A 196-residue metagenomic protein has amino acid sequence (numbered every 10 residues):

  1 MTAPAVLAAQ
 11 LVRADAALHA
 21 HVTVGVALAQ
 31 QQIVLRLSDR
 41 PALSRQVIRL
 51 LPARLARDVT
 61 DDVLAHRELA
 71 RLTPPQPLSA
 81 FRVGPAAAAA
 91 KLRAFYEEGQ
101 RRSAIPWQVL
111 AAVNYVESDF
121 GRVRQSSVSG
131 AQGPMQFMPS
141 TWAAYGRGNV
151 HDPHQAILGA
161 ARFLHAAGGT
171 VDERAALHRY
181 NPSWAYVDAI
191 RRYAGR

Functional and structural regions predicted by a protein language model:
M1-L78: An acidic, Gly/Ser/Thr/Pro-rich helix-cap/linker signature
A42, R49-R196: Catalytic glycan-binding domains that act on GlcNAc-containing polysaccharides
